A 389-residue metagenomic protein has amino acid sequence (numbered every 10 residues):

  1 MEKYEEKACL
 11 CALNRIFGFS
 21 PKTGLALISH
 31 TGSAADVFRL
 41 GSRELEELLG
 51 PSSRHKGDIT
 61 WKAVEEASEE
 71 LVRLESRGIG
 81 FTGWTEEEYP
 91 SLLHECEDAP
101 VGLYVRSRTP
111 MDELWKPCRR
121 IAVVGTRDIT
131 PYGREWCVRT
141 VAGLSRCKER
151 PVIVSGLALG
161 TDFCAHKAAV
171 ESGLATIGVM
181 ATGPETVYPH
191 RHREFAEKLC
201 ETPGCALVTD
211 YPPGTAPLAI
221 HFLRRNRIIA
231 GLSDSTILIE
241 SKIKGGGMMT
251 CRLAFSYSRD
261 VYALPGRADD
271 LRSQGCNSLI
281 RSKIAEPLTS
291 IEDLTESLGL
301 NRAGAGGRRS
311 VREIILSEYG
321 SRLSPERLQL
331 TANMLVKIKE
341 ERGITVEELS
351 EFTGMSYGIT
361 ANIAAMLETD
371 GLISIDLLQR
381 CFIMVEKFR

Functional and structural regions predicted by a protein language model:
M1-E88, L279, L372-L378, M384-K387: Short, small/acidic-rich helices and loops at N termini and domain boundaries of DNA replication/processing enzymes
E2-Y4, G83-R389: Glycine-biased, small-residue-rich flexible motifs in mid-sequence functional cores and linkers
